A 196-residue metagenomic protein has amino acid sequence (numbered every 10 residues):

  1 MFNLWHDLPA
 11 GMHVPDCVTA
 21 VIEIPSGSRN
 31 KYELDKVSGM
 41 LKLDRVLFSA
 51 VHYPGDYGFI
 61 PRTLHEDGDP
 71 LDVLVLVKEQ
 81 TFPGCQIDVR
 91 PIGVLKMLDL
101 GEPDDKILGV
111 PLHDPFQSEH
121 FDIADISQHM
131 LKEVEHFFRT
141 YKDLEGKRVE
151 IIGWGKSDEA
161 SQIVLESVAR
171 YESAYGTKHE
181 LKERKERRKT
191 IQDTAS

Functional and structural regions predicted by a protein language model:
M1-S196: Hydrophobic N-terminal alpha-helices or hydrophobic patches in metabolic proteins across all domains of life
